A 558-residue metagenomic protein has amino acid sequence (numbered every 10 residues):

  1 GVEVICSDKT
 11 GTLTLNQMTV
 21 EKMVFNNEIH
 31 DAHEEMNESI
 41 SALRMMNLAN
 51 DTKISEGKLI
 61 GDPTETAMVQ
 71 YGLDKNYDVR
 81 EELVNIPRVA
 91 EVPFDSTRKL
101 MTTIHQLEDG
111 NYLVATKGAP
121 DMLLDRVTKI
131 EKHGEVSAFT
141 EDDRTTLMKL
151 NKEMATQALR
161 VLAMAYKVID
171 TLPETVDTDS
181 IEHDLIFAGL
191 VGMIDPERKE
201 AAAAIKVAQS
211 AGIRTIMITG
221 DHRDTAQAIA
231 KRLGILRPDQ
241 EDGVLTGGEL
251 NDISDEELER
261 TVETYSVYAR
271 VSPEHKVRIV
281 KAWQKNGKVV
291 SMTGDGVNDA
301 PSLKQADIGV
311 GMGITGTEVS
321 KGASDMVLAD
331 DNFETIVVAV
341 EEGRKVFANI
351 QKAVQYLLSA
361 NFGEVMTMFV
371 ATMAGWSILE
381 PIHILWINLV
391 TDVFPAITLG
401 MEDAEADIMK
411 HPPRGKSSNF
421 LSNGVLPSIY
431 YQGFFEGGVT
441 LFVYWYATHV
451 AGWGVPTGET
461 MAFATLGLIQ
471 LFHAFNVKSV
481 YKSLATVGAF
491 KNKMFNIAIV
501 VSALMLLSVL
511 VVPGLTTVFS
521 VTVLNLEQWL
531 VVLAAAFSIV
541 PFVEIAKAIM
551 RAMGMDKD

Functional and structural regions predicted by a protein language model:
G1-P413, S418-L421, V425, F434 (+3 more regions): Conserved cytosolic headpiece of P-type ATPases
F187, Q470, V477: Hydrophobic, aromatic-rich cap/lid helix
F369, L441-F442: Membrane-embedded helix-loop-helix hairpins and adjacent transmembrane boundary segments in multi-pass transporters
T391, E436, T460-A474: Generic alpha-helical transmembrane segments
G433-E436, T440, Q470-H473, S502 (+1 more regions): Helical transmembrane-bundle signal
L441, T465, I469-F472, V540-V543: Alpha-helical transmembrane segments
V455-E459: Transmembrane alpha-helix entry/boundary detector in multi-pass membrane proteins
